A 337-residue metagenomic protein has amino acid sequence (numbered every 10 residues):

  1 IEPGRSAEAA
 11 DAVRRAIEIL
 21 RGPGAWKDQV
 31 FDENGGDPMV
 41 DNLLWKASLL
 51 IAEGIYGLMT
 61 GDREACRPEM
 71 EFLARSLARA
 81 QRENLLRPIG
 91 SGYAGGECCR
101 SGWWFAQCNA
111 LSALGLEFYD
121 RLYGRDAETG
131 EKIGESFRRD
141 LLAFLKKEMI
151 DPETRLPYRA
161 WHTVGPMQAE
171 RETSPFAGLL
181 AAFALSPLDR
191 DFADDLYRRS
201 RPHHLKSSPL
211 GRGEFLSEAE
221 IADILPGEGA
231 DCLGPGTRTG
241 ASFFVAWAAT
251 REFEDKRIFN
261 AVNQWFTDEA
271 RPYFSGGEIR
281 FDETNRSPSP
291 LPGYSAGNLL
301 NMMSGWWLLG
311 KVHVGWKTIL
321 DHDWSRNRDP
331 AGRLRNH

Functional and structural regions predicted by a protein language model:
I1-A110: Extended ligand-binding groove/face enriched in aromatic
E2-G24, G61-E83, D126-E148, D189-S208 (+2 more regions): Extended, well-ordered alpha-helical scaffold segments
P3-V13, I17-V40, E53, M149 (+6 more regions): Aromatic-enriched hydrophobic runs in primary sequence
R15-L20, C98, T129-P152, V245 (+1 more regions): Extended, compositionally biased low-complexity polar/Lys-Gly-rich tracts and adjacent boundary/linker regions are
L43-L44, P175, S295: A short, structural micro-pattern
E53-I55, G178-H337: Terminal, non-catalytic domain-edge segments
Y56, T60, Y119, Y123 (+1 more regions): Glycine-centered coil turns and helix-coil junctions that link the paired helices within alpha-helical repeat units
A65-P68, F72, S91-A94, C98-G240: Extended ligand-binding clefts on enzyme/binding-domain cores
